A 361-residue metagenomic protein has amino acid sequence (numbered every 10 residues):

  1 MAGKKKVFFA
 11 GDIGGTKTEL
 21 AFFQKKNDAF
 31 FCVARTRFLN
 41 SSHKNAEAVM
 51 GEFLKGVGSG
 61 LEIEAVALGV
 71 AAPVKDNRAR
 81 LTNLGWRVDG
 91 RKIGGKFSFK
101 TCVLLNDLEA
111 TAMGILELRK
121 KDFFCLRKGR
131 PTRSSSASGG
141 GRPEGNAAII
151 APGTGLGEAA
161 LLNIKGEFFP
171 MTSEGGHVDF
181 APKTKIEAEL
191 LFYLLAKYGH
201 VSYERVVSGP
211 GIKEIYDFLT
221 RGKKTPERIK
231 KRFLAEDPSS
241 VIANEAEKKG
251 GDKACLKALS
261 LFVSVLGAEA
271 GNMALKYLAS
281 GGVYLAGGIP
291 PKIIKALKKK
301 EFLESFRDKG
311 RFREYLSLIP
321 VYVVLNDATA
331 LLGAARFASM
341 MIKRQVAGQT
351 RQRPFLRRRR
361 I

Functional and structural regions predicted by a protein language model:
M1-G3, L104-A147: Conserved phosphate-binding catalytic cores of ATP/NTP-utilizing and phosphoryl-transfer enzymes
A2-G58, E62, E189-A347, R353-I361: ATP-binding/phosphotransfer module of carbohydrate and carboxylate kinases, centering on a glycine-rich
G15-K17, L108-A110, T154-L156: Conserved A3 ("GATE") glycine/threonine-rich loop of ANL adenylate-forming enzymes
K25-A29, T82-R87, L118-C125, N163-M171 (+1 more regions): A glycine- and small-aliphatic-rich helix-loop capping segment at beta-alpha/alpha-beta transitions that lines
G58-L104, M113-K121, I149, K292-K295: Short beta-strand-loop/turn "lid" adjacent to the catalytic site in phosphate-handling enzymes
V66-A72, D107, A151-T154, E245 (+1 more regions): Glycine-rich beta-strand-to-loop/alpha-helix junction loops that act as flexible
K128-R142, Q345-R360: Intrinsically disordered, low-complexity terminal tails and inter-domain linkers enriched for S/T/G/P/D/E
S138-E204, I294-L297, E301-R307, R311-L316: Glycine-rich phosphate-binding loop of actin/hexokinase-like ATP-binding domains
